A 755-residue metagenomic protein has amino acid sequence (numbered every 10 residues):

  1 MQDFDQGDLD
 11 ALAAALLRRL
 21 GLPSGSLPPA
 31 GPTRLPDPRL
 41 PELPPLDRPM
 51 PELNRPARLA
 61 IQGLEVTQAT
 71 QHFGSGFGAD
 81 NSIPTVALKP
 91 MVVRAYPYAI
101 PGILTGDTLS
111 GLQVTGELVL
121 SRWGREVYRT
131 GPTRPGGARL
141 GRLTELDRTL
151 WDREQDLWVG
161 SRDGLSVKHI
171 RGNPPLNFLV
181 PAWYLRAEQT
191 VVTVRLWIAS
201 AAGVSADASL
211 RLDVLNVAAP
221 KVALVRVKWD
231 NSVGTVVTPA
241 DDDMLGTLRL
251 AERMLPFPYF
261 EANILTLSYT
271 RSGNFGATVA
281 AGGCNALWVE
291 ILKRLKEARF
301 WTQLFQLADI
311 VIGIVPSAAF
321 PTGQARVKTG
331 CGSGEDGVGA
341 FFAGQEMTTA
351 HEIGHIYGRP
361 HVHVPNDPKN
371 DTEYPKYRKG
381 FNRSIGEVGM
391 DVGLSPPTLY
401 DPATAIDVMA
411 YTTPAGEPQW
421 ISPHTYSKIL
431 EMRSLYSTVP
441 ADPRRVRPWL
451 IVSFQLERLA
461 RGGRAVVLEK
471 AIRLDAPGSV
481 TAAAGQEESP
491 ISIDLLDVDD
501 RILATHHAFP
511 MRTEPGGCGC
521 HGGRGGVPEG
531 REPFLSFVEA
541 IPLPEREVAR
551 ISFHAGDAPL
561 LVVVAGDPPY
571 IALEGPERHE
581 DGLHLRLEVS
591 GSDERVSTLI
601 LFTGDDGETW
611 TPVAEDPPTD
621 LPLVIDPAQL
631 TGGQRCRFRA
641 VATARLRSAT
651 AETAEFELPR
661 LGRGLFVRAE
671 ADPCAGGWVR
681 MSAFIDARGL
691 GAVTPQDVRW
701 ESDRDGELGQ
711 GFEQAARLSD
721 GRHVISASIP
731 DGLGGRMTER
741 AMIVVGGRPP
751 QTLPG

Functional and structural regions predicted by a protein language model:
P36-A87, A99, M432-E457, G556-S590 (+3 more regions): Short, compositionally biased P/S/T/A/G/V-rich stretches that sit at domain boundaries
P41, P45, P49, A79 (+5 more regions): Replace "(M1/M4/M9/M12/WLM)" with "(e.g., M1/M4/M8/M9/M12/M26/WLM)" and add "not limited to" to clarify scope
A57, V66-Q68, H72-D80, K89-F178 (+2 more regions): Extracellular glycoprotein-like low-complexity segments
A182-Y184, D213-T372: Active-site-proximal segment of zinc-dependent metalloprotease catalytic domains
V194-L196, F638-A640, A727: Hydrophobic/tyrosine-rich beta-strand signature of extracellular beta-sandwich/beta-rich modules, prominently
A201, T643-R647, P730-G735: Short, solvent-exposed loop/turn segments at the edges of extracellular beta-sandwich modules
A201-N231, L560-I571, T650-G662, R740-R748: Short beta-strand elements
A614-P622, E701-Q714: Surface-exposed, flexible coil segments in extracellular/virion-facing regions
